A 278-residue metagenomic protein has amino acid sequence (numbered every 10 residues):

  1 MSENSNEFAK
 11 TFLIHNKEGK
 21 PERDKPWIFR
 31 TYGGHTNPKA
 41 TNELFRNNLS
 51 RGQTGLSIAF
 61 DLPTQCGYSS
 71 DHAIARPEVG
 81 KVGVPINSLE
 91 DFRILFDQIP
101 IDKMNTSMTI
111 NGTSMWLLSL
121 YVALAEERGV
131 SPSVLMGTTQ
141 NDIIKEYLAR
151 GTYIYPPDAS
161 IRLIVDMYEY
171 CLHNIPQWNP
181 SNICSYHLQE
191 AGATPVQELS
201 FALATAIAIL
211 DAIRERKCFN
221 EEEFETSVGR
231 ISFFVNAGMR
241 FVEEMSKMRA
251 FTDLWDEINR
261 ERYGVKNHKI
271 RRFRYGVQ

Functional and structural regions predicted by a protein language model:
M1-E244, R262, K266-Q278: Catalytic alpha/beta active-site cores
E244-T252: Extended amphipathic alpha-helical segments enriched in small hydrophobics
I258: Short alpha-helical functional segments enriched in proximate histidine and acidic residues
